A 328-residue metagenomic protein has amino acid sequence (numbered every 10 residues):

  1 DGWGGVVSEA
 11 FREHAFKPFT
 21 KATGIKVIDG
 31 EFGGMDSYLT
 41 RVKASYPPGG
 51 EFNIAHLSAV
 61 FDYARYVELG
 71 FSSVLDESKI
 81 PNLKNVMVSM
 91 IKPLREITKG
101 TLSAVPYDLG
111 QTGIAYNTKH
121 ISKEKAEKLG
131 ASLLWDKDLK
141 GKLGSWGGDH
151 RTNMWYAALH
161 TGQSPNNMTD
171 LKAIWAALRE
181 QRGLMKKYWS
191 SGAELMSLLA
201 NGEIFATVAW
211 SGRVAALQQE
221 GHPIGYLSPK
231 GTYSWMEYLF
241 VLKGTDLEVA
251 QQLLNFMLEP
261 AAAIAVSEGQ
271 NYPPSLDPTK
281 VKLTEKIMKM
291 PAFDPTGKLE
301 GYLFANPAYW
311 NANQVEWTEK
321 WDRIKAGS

Functional and structural regions predicted by a protein language model:
D1-A64: Early extracytoplasmic/lumenal segment of secretory-pathway proteins
L39-E51, R65-L69, L133, A193-E203: Short helices/loops that flank or line small-molecule/ion binding pockets
G50-A55, S73-I114, K142-L143: A structural signal for short loop-to-beta-strand junctions that line the ligand-binding cleft of periplasmic/secreted
Y63-A64, K142-G148, T152-L159, Q163-L227: Ligand-binding pocket segment of bilobal, Venus flytrap-like solute-binding proteins
Y66-V74, K99-T101, A216-S228, K289: Ligand-binding "clamshell"
S73-N85, A104, H222-Y233, L242-G244: Short beta-strand->loop
E237, L242-A305: Mature extracytoplasmic/periplasmic domains
G297-S328: Conserved C-terminal helix/tail region of periplasmic/extracytoplasmic solute-binding proteins
